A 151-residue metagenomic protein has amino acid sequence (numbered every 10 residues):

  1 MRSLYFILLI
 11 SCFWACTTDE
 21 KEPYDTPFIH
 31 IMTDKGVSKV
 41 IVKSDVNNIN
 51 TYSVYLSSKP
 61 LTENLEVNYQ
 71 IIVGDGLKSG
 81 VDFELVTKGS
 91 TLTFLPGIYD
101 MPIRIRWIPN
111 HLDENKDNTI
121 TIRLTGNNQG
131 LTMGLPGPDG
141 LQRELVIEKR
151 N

Functional and structural regions predicted by a protein language model:
M1-L4: Positively charged n-region of N-terminal signal peptides that target proteins for export
L8-L9: Extreme N-terminal targeting and regulatory segments of eukaryotic proteins
C12-A15: C-terminal motif of bacterial Sec signal peptides marking the signal peptidase cleavage site
T17-N151: Short boundary segments that mark the start of a structured unit
